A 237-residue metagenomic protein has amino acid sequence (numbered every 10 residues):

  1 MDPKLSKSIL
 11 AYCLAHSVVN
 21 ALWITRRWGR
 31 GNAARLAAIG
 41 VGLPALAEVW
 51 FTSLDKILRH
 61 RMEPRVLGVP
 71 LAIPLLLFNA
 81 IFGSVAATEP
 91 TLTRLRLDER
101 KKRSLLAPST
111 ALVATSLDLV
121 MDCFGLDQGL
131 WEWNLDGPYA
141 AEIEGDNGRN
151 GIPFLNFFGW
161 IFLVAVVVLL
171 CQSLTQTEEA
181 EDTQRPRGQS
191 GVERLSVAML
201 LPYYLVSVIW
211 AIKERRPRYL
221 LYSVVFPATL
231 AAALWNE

Functional and structural regions predicted by a protein language model:
M1-E237: Aromatic-rich, lipid-facing transmembrane alpha helices and their immediate juxtamembrane interface loops in integral
